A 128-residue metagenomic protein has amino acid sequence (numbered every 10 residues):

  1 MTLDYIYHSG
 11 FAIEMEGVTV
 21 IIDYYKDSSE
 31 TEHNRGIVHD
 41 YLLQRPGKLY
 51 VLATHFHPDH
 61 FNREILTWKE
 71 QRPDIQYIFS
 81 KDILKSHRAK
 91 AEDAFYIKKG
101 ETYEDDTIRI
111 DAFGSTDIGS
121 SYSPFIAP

Functional and structural regions predicted by a protein language model:
M1-I21, K26-S29, E104-F113: Zn-dependent metallo-beta-lactamase
H8, H55-H60, D117: Histidine-centered active-site/metal-ligand motif
F11, H57-P58, I83-K85: Alpha-helix capping/helix-boundary segments
A12-L52, R63-T67, G119-S120: Pre-active-site segment of Zn-dependent metallo-hydrolases
T19, P58, I75-Q76: A residue-level structural signature of the nucleotidyltransferase/glycosyltransferase Rossmann-like core
P58, L66, S80: A basic- and aromatic-enriched beta-loop-alpha substructure that forms the phosphate/nucleotide- and DNA/RNA-contacting
N62-Q71, A89: Metal-dependent catalytic neighborhoods of phosphoester/phosphodiester hydrolases
D74, I78-P128: Metallo-beta-lactamase
